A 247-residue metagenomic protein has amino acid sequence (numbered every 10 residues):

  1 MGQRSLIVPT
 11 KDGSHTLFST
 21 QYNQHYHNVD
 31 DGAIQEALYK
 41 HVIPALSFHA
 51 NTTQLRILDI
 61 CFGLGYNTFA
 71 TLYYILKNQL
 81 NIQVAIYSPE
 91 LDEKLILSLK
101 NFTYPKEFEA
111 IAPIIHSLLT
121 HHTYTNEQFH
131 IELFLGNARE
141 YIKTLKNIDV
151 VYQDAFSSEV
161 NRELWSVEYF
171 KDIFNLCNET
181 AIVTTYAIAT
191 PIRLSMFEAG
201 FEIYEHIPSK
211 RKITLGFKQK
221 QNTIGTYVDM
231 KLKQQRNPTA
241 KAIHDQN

Functional and structural regions predicted by a protein language model:
M1-T53, L64-L80, L97: Class I SAM-dependent methyltransferase Rossmann-like catalytic core, especially the SAM/SAH-binding loop
G2-V8, D12, I213-N247: SAM/dcSAM-binding transferase cores
S47-K146, Y152, P208-R211, H244-N247: The AdoMet/dcAdoMet-binding core of the Class I SAM-like
P89-L91, W165, I188: Short beta->alpha hinge that forms the Motif I/post-I loop of the SAM-binding pocket
Y152, E179-A187: Conserved beta-strand signature within the Rossmann-like core of class I S-adenosyl-L-methionine
E163-E179: A short glycine-rich, Lys/Arg-flanked "PGG" loop and its adjoining helix->strand segment in the class I
R193-L215: Conserved Class I S-adenosyl-L-methionine
